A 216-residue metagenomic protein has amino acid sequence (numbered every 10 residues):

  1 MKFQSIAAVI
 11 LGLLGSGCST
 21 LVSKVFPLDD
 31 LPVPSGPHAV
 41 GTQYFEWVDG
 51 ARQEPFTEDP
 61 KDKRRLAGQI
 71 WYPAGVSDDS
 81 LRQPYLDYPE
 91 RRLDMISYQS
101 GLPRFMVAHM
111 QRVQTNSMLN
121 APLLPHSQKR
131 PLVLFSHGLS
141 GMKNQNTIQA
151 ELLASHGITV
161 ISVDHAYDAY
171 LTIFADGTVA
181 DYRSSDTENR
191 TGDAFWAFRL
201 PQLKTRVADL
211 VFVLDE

Functional and structural regions predicted by a protein language model:
M1-I6: Bacterial N-terminal signal peptides that target proteins for export
S16-G17: C-terminal motif of bacterial Sec signal peptides marking the signal peptidase cleavage site
L21-V133: Domain-level recognition of soluble alpha/beta enzyme cores, biased toward histidine phosphatases/phosphomutases
I70, L153, L210: Divalent metal-coordination and catalytic microenvironments
L81-Q83, T172-D176: Short aromatic-enriched loop/helix-cap "lid" or pocket-rim segments at secondary-structure transitions that line
N116, P122-R130, F135, L139-I173: Short substrate-entry loop that stabilizes the transition state in hydrolases
T178-E216: Alpha/beta-hydrolase active-site loop
